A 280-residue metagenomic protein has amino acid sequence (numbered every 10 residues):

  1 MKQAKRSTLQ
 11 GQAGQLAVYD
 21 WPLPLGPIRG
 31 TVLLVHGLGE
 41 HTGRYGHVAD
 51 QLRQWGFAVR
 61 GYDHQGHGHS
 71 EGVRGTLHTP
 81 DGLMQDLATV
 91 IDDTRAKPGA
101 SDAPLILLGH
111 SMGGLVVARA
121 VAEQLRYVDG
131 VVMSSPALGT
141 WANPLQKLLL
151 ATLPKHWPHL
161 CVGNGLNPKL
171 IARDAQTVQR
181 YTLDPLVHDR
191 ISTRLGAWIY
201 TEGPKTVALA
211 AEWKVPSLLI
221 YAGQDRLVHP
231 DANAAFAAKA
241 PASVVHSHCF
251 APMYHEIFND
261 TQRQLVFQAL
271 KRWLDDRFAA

Functional and structural regions predicted by a protein language model:
M1-L23: N-terminal cap/lid segment of alpha/beta-hydrolase-fold proteins
G39-T42, G68-P98: Catalytic nucleophile-loop/oxyanion-hole region of alpha/beta-hydrolase and closely related hydrolase-like folds
A49-G72: Conserved alpha/beta-hydrolase
P98-H110: Alpha/beta-hydrolase fold nucleophile elbow
H110-S192: Alpha/beta-hydrolase-fold enzymes
W213, L219-Y221, D225: Short beta-strand/loop motif that positions the catalytic acidic residue of the alpha/beta-hydrolase fold
V215, H229-A238: Short alpha-helix in the alpha/beta-hydrolase fold that links the catalytic acid
V244-A280: Catalytic active-site module of serine/aspartate enzymes centered on a nucleophile-bearing elbow/loop
